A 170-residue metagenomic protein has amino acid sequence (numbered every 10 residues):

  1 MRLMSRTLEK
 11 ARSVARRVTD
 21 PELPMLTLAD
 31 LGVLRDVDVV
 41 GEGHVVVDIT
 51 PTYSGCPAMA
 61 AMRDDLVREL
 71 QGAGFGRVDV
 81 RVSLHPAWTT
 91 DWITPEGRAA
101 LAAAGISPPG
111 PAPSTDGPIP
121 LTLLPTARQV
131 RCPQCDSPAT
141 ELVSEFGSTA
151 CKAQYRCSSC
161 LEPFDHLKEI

Functional and structural regions predicted by a protein language model:
M1-R17: N-terminal presequence-like segments and adjacent domain-start helices
M25-T50: Short edge beta-strands and adjacent turn/loop segments
T52-R77: Short, non-transmembrane amphipathic alpha-helical segments
Q129, S137, Q154: Residues immediately within or flanking Cys/His clusters that coordinate Zn2+ in small zinc-binding modules
C132-C135, C157-C160: Short cysteine-rich clusters marking metal-coordination/redox-active sites
S137-E141, D165: Short functional micro-motifs and their immediate structural scaffolds
S144-Q154: Short linker/helix segments within small regulatory modules
S159-I170: Short metal-binding segments enriched for Cys and/or His
